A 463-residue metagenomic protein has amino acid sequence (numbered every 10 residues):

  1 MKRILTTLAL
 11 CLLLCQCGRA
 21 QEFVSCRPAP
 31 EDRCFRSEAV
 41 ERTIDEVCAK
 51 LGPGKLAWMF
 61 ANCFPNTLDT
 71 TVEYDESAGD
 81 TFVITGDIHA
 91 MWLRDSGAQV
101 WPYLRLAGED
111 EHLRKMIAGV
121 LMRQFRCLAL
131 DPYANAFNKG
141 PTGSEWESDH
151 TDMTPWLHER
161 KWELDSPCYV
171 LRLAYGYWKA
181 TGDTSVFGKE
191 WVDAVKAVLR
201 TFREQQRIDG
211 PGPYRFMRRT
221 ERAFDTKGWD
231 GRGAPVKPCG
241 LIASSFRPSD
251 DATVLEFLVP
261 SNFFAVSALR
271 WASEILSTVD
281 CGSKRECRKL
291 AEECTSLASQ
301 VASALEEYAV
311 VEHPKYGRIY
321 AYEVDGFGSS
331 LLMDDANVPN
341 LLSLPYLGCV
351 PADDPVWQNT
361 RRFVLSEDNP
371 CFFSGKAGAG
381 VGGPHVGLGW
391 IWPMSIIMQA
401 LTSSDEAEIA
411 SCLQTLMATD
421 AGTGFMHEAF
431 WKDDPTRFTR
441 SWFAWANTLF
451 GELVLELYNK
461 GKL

Functional and structural regions predicted by a protein language model:
M1-T6: Bacterial N-terminal signal peptides that target proteins for export
T7-C15: Bacterial N-terminal signal peptides
Q21-R94: Low-complexity, Ser/Thr/Pro/Gly-enriched N-terminal "stalk/linker" regions
A39-G52, A98-E111, Y169-T184, F263-K284 (+3 more regions): Well-ordered alpha-helical scaffold segments within catalytic/enzyme domains
E41, A57-P65, V100, R114-L128 (+7 more regions): Hydrophobic core segments within long, regular secondary-structure runs in both alpha- and beta-rich folds
H89-I117, L121-A223, A444-Y458: Aromatic-rich carbohydrate-recognition surfaces in CAZymes
L93, A129-Y133, F137-G140, D149 (+3 more regions): Extended ligand-binding clefts on enzyme/binding-domain cores
D149-P155, R160-E163, L331-P351, G389-L463: C-terminal capping/lid segments that line or modulate ligand- or cofactor-binding pockets
